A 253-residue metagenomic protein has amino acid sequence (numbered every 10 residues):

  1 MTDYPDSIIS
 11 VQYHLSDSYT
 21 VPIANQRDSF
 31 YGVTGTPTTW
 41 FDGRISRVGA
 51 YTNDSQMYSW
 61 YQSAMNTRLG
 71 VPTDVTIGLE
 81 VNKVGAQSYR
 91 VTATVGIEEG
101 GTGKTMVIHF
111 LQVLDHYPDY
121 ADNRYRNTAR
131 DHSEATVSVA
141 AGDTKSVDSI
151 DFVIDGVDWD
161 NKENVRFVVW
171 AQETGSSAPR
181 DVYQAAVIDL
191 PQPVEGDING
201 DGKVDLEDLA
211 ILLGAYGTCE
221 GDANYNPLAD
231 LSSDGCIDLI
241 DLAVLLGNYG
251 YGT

Functional and structural regions predicted by a protein language model:
M1-P5: Short, surface-exposed basic-aromatic patches at helix termini and helix-loop junctions that form
D6-P193: Short, conserved sequence motifs used for protein processing/export or organelle targeting and for catalysis
P191-T253: Cellulosome-associated attachment modules in secreted, modular CAZymes
